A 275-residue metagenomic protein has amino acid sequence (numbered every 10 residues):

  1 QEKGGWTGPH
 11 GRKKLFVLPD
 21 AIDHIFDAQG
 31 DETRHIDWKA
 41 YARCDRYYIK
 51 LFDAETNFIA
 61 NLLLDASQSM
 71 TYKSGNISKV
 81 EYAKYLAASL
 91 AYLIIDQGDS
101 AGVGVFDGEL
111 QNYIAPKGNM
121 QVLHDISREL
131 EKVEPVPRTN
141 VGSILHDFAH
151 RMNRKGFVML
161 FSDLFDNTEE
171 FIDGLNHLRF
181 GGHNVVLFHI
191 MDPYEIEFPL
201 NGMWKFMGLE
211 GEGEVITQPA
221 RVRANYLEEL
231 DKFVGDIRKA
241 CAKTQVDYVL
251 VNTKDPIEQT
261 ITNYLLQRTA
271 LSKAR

Functional and structural regions predicted by a protein language model:
Q1-G118, F157-F161, N167-E169, D173-H177 (+1 more regions): An amphipathic, basic-hydrophobic helix/alpha-beta surface used to engage anionic, phosphate-rich ligands or surfaces
Q1-W6, H10, P19, E32 (+2 more regions): Von Willebrand factor type A / integrin I
A28, L110, P137, D192-Y194 (+1 more regions): Residue-level detector of flexible, active-site-proximal loop/helix-junction positions within diverse enzyme catalytic
I77-S78, P135, F161-S162, R223-N225: Short, contiguous strand/loop micro-motifs
E81, P135-G142, F165-D166, E228-D231: Conserved phosphate-coordination/catalytic loops
Y85-S89, T139-H146, E169, G235 (+1 more regions): Short, contiguous clusters of charged residues that form electrostatic/catalytic patches at enzyme active sites, used
I114-R128, V246, L266-Q267: Short, electropositive alpha-helical surface patch
V122-M159, T168-E169: Von Willebrand factor
